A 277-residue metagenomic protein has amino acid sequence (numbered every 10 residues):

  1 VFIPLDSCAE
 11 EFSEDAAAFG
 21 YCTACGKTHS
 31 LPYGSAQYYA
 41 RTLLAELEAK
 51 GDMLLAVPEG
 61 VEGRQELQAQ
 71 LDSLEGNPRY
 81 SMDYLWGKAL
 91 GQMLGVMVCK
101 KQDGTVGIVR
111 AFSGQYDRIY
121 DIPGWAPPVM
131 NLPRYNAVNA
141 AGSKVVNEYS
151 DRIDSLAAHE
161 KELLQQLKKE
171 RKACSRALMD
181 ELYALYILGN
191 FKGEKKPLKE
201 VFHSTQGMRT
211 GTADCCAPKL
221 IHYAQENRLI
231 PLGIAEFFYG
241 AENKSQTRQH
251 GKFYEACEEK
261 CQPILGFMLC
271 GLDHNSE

Functional and structural regions predicted by a protein language model:
V1-E277: Catalytic cores of nucleic-acid editing and processing enzymes, centered on the cytidine/adenosine deaminase
